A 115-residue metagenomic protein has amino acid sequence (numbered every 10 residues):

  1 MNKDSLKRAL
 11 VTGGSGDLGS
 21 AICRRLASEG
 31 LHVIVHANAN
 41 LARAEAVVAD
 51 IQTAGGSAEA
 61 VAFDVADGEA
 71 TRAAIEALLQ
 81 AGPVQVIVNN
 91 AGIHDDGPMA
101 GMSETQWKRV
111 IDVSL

Functional and structural regions predicted by a protein language model:
R8-V11, I87-V88: Conserved hydrophobic beta-strands of the Rossmann-like cofactor-binding core in SDR/related NAD(P)H-dependent
S15-G16: Conserved glycine-rich cofactor-binding loop
G19-S20: N-terminal Rossmann-fold NAD(P) dinucleotide-binding loop
L31-E45: Conserved glycine-rich Rossmann-like NAD(P)H-binding loop of the short-chain dehydrogenase/reductase
L41, A62-A74, E104: The beta1-alpha1 cofactor-binding region of Rossmann-like NAD(H)/NADP(H)-dependent oxidoreductases
N90-D95: Conserved NAD(P)H cofactor-binding loop of Rossmann-fold oxidoreductase domains
P98-M99, Q106-I111: Substrate-binding pocket helix/loop in short-chain dehydrogenase/reductase
